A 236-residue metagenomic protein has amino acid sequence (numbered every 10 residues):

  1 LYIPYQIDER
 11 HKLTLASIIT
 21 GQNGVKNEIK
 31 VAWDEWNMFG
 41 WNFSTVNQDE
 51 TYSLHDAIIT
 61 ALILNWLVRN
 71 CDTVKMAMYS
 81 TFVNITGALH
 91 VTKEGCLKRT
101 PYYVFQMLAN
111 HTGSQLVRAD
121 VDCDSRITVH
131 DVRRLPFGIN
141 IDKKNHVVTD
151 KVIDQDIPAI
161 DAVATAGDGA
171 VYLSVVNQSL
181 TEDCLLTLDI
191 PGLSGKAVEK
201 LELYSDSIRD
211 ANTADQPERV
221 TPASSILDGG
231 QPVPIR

Functional and structural regions predicted by a protein language model:
L1-L64, V121-V132, P136-I153: Noncatalytic carbohydrate-binding groove/subsite architecture in carbohydrate-active enzymes
T14, E35, A77, F105 (+2 more regions): Conserved, mostly hydrophobic/aromatic
A16-N27, W66-V74, H111, L193-S194: Secondary-structure transition/capping motifs at alpha-helix termini and the adjoining loop/turn into the next element
E28-A32, W66, T73-M78, A170-L173: Beta-sheet entry/capping signal
N37-F43, V83-L89, T128, L180-D183 (+1 more regions): Flexible loop/turn segments at secondary-structure boundaries
D56-A88: Substrate-binding cleft of secreted/luminal carbohydrate-active enzymes
K75-A170: Glycan-recognition and catalytic regions of carbohydrate-active enzymes
D124, V129-A159, D168, V176-R236: C-terminal beta-sandwich/jelly-roll accessory domains of carbohydrate-active enzymes
